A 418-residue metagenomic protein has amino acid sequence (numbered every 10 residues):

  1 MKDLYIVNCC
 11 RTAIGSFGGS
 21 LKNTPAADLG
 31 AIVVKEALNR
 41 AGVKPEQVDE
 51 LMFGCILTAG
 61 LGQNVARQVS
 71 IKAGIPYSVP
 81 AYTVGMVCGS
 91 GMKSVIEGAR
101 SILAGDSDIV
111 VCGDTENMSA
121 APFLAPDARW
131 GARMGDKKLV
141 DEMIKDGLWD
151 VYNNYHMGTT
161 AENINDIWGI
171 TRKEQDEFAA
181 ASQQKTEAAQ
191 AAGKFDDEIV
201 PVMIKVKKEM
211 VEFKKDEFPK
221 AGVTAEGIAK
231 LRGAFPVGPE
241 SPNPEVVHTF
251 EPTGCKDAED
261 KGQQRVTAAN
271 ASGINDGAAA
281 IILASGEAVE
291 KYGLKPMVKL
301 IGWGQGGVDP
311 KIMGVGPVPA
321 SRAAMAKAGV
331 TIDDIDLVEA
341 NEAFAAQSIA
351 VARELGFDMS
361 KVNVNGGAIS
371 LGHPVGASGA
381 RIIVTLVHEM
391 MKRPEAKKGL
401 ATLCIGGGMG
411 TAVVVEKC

Functional and structural regions predicted by a protein language model:
M1-L61, V65-A73, Y77-P80, T160-R172 (+5 more regions): Conserved active-site "lid/cap" helical segment
I6, E46-G54, P80-G85, V110-T115 (+6 more regions): Beta-strand segments within the central parallel beta-sheet cores of soluble alpha/beta enzyme folds
C10-T12, K22-I32, R40, E174-G286 (+3 more regions): N-terminal extracellular/periplasmic Venus flytrap/periplasmic-binding protein-like
T12-L38, L57-A59, Y82-A99, S119 (+8 more regions): Active-site pocket-shaping loop/turn-to-helix segments
C55-I109, Y152-T159, G222, A229-G273 (+3 more regions): Conserved catalytic cysteine-centered active-site region of acyl-thioester-dependent Claisen-condensing enzymes
I109-I164: Flexible glycine-/small-residue-enriched beta->alpha junction loops that bind anionic phosphate/pyrophosphate groups
T159-E162, E198, K205-V206, I301-S370: Active-site pocket-lining segment
